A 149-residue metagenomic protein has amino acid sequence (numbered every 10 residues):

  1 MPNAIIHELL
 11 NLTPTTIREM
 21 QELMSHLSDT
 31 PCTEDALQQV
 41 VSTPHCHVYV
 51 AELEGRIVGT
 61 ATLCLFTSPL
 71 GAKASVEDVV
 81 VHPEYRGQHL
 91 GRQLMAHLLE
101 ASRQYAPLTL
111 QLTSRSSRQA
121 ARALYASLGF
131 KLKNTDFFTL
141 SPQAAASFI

Functional and structural regions predicted by a protein language model:
P2-M20: A short beta-loop-alpha structural element at the N-terminal edge of CoA-dependent acyl/N-acetyltransferase catalytic
M20-M24, L37: Hydrophobic alpha-helical core bundles mediating ligand binding, dimerization, or RNAP-core interactions
D29-V50: Active-site rim helix/loop that mediates acceptor-substrate recognition in acyltransferases
V50, R56-L65, S75, V80: Conserved beta-strand in the GNAT
F66-V76, R86, Y105-L108, K133: A conserved beta-turn-beta hairpin within the catalytic core of GNAT-like acetyltransferases that forms part
V81, G87-E100, A123, S127: Conserved acetyl-CoA-binding loop-helix of GNAT-fold acetyltransferases
R92, S116-N134, L140: Conserved active-site alpha-helix within GNAT-family acetyltransferase domains
M95, S102-S114: Conserved GNAT acetyl-CoA-binding A-motif
